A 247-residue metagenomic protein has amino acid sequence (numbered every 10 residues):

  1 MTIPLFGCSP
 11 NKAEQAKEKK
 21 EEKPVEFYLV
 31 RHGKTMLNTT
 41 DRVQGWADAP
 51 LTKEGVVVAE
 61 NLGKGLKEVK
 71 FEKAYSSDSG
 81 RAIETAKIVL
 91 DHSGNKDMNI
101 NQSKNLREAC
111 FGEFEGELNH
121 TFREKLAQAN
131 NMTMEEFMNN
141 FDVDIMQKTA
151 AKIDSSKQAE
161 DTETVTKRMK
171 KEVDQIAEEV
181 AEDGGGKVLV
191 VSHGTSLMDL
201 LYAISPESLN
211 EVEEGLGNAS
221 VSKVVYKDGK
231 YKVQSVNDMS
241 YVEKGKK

Functional and structural regions predicted by a protein language model:
P4-G7: C-terminal motif of bacterial Sec signal peptides marking the signal peptidase cleavage site
P10-V25, A109-T121, E178-G186, Y202-K247: Acidic, low-complexity terminal tails and accessory targeting/binding regions of phosphate-metabolizing enzymes
N11-K12, E21-D97, A219: Active-site-proximal alpha-helix that buttresses catalytic centers in soluble enzyme cores
E26-R31, Y75, N101, G184-S192: Beta-strand elements within well-structured catalytic alpha/beta cores of enzymes that handle phosphate/sulfate esters
G33, G194-T195, N237-M239: Active-site metal-binding loops of divalent metal-dependent hydrolases
E60-K64, L90, K170-A181: Generic structural signal for well-ordered alpha-helical scaffold segments
G63-N139, S205, E214: Phosphate-coordination/substrate-recognition cap region in phosphate-metabolizing enzymes
N131-T164: Short glycine/proline- and acidic residue-enriched helix-loop micro-motifs that form flexible lids or anion-recognition
